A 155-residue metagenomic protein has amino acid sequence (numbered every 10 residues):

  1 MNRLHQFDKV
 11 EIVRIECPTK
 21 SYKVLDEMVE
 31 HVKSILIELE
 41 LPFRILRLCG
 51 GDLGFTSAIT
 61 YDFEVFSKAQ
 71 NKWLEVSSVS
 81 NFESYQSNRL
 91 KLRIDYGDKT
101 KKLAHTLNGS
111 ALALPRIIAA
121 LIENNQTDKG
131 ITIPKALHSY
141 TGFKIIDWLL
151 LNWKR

Functional and structural regions predicted by a protein language model:
M1-R155: TRNA-recognition modules of translation machinery and tRNA-sensing kinases, especially anticodon-binding
